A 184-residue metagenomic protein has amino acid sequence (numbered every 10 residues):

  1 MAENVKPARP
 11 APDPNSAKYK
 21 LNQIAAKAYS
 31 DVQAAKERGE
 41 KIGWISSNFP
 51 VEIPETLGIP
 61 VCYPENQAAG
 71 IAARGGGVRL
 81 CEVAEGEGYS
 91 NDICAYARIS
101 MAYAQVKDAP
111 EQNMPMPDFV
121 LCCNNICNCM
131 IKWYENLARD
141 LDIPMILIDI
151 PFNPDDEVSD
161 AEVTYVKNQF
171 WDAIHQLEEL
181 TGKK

Functional and structural regions predicted by a protein language model:
M1-K184: An N-terminal assembly and electron-transfer interface module characteristic of large anaerobic redox and radical
